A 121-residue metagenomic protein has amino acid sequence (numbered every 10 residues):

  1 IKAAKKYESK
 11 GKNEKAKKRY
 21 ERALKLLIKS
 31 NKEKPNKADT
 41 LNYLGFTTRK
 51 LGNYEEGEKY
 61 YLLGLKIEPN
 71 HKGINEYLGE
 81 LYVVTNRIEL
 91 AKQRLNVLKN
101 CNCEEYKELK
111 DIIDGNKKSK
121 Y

Functional and structural regions predicted by a protein language model:
S9, K50, V84-T85, I112-S119: Register position in tetratricopeptide repeats
E33, I67, L98-C101: Structural marker of alpha-solenoid helical repeat scaffolds
D39, G73, E105-E108: Start-of-helix register in tetratricopeptide repeats
L90-Y121: Terminal, low-structured helical/coil segments at or just beyond the last alpha-helical repeat
